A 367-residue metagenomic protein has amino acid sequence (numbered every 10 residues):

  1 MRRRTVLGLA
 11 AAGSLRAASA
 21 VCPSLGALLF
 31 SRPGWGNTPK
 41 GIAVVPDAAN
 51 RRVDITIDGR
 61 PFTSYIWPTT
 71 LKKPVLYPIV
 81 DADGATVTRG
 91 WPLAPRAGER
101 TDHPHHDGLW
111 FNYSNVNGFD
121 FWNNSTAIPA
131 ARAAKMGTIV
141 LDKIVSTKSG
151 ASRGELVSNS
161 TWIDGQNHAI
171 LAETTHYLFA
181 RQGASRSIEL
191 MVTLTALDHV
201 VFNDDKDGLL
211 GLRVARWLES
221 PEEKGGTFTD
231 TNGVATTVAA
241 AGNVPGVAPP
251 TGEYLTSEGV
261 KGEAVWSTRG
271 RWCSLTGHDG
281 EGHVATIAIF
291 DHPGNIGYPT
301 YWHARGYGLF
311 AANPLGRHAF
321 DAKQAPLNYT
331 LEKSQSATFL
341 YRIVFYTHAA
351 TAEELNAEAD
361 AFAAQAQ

Functional and structural regions predicted by a protein language model:
M1-R16: N-terminal secretory signal peptides and thylakoid transit peptides that target proteins across membranes
A18-A43: C-terminal segment of N-terminal export signals and the immediately downstream linker at the start of the mature
W35-P104, D205, A350, N356: Beta-strand-rich N-terminal accessory domains
Y65-L71, V75-V80, R181-D230, A240: Acidic (Asp/Glu-rich), glycine- and aromatic
H103-A184: Extended, loop-rich substrate-binding clefts of extracytoplasmic carbohydrate-active enzymes
K206-G297: Active-site/ligand-binding surface loops and adjacent short beta/alpha elements that line catalytic pockets across
I287-Q367: Beta-strand-rich recognition/accessory modules
